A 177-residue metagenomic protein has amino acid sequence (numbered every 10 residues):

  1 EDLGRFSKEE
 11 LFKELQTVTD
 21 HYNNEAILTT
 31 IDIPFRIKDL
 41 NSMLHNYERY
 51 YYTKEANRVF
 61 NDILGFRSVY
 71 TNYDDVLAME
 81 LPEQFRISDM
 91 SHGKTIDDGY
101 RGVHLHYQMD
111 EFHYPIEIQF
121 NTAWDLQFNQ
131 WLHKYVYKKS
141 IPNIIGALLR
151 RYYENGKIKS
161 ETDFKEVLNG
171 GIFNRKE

Functional and structural regions predicted by a protein language model:
E1-N57, E154-K159, G170-E177: Charge-rich, low-complexity segments
E55-E166, N174: Long beta-strand-rich cores associated with HINT superfamily self-processing modules
